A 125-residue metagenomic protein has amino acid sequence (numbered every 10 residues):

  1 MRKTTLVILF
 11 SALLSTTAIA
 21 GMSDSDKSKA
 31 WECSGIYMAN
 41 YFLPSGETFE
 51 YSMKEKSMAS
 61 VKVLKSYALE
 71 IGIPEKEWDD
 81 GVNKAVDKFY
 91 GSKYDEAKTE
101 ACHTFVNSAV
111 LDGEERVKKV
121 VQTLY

Functional and structural regions predicted by a protein language model:
M1-T4: Positively charged n-region of N-terminal signal peptides that target proteins for export
L6-V7, I36, M58, C102: Short amphipathic alpha-helical "recognition" segments used for binding
V7-S15: Bacterial N-terminal signal peptides
L9, M22-S23, G91: Residues embedded in well-ordered secondary-structure elements
T16-G21: Sec/Tat signal peptide C-region and signal peptidase I cleavage site
M22-I73: Short N-proximal segments of mature Sec-exported proteins
M53-Y125: Compact alpha-helical subdomains of small soluble proteins
